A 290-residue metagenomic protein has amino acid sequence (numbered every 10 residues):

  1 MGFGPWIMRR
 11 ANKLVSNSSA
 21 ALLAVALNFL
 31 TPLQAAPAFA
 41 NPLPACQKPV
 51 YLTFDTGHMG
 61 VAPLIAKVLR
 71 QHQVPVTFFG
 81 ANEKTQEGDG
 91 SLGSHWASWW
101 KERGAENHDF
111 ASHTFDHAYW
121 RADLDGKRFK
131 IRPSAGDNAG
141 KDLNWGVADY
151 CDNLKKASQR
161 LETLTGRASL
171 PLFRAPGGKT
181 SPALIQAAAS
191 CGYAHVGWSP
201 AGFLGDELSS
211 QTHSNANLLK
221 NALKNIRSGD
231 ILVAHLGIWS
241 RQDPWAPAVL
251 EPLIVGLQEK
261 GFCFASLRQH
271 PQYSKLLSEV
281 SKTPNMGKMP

Functional and structural regions predicted by a protein language model:
F3-L22: Bacterial N-terminal signal peptides that target proteins for export
S19-P32: Bacterial N-terminal signal peptides
P37-D142, N153-L170, G256: Active-site beta->alpha N-cap acidic-glycine motif
P37-P44, V76, Q86, Q242-P290: C-terminal domain-boundary segment and adjacent tail
F54-T56, F78-E83, S112-T114, A175-G177 (+3 more regions): A cross-domain feature marking catalytic cores of carbohydrate-active enzymes and several ubiquitous metabolic/repair
T56-V61, A81-H95, A118-D123, L172-P182 (+3 more regions): Acidic-and-aromatic substrate-binding clefts and catalytic sites of carbohydrate-active enzymes
K179, L184-N225, F262-Y273: His/Asp/Glu-enriched short active-site or ligand-binding loop at hydrolase and phosphoryl-transfer sites
